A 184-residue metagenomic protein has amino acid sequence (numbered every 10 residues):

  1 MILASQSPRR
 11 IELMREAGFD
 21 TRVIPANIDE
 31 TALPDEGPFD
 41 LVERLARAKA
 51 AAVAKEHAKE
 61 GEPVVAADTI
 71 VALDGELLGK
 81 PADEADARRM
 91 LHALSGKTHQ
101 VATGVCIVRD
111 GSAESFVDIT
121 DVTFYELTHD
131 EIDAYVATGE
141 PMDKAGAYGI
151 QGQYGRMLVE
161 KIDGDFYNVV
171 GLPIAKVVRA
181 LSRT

Functional and structural regions predicted by a protein language model:
M1-F19: N-terminal beta1-alpha1 ligand-phosphate binding loop
I2, R15, P38-T184: Anionic-ligand binding patches
Q6, A26, D110: Cofactor-binding loop segments of dinucleotide-utilizing enzymes, especially the Rossmann-like FAD- and NAD(P)+-binding
G18-E36, A113-I119: Short glycine-rich, Thr/Ser-proximal phosphate-binding strand/loop in the N-terminal lobe of ATP-dependent enzymes
